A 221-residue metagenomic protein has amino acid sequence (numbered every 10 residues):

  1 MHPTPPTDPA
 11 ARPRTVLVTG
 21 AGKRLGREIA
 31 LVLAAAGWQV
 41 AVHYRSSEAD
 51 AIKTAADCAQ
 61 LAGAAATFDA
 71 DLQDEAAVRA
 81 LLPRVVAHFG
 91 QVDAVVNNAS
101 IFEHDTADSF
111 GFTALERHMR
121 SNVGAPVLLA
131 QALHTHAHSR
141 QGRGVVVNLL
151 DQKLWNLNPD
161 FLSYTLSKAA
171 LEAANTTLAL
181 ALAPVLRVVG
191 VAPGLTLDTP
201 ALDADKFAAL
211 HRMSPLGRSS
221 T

Functional and structural regions predicted by a protein language model:
R12-T15, G63-A64, Q91-D93, H136-Q152 (+1 more regions): Active-site loop of short-chain dehydrogenase/reductase
G22-R24: Conserved glycine-rich cofactor-binding loop
L33, Q91-D93, E172, L182-T196: Conserved Rossmann-fold SDR core element
W38-I52: Conserved glycine-rich Rossmann-like NAD(P)H-binding loop of the short-chain dehydrogenase/reductase
N98-H104: Conserved NAD(P)H cofactor-binding loop of Rossmann-fold oxidoreductase domains
I101, V145-A183, L195-T196: Catalytic loop of short-chain dehydrogenase/reductase
T106-A107, G111-M119, L210: Substrate-binding pocket helix/loop in short-chain dehydrogenase/reductase
